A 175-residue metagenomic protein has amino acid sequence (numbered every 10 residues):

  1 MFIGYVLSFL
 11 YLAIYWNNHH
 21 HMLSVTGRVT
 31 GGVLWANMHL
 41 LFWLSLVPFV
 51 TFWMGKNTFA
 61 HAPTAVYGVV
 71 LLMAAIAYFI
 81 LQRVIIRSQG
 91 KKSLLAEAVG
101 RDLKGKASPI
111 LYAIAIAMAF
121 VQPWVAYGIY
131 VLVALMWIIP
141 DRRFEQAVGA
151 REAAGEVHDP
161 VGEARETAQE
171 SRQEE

Functional and structural regions predicted by a protein language model:
M1-E175: Multi-pass alpha-helical transmembrane bundle typical of ion/small-solute transporters and intramembrane aspartyl
